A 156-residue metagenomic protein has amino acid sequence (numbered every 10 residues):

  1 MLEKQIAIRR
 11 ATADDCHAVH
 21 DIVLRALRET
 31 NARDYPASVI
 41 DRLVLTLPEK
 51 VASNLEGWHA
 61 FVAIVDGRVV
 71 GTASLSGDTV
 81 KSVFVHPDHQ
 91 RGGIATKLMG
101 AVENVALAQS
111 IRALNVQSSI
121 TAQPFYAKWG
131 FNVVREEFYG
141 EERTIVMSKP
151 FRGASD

Functional and structural regions predicted by a protein language model:
M1-H17, F151-D156: Conserved N-terminal entry element of GNAT/NAT acetyltransferase domains
H20, L24-E49: Conserved GNAT-fold acetyl-CoA-binding loop/helix
L47-V62, T79: A short helix-loop-beta-strand connector motif used in the catalytic cores of GNAT acetyltransferases and, in some
H59-G71: Conserved beta-hairpin
V80-Q90: A short, internal acetyl-CoA/4′-phosphopantetheine-binding micro-motif in the GNAT/acyltransferase core
R91-N104, K128: Conserved acetyl-CoA-binding loop-helix of GNAT-fold acetyltransferases
A106-S119: Conserved GNAT acetyl-CoA-binding A-motif
N115-Q117, N132-S148: Conserved catalytic-core motifs of GNAT/GCN5-like acyltransferases
